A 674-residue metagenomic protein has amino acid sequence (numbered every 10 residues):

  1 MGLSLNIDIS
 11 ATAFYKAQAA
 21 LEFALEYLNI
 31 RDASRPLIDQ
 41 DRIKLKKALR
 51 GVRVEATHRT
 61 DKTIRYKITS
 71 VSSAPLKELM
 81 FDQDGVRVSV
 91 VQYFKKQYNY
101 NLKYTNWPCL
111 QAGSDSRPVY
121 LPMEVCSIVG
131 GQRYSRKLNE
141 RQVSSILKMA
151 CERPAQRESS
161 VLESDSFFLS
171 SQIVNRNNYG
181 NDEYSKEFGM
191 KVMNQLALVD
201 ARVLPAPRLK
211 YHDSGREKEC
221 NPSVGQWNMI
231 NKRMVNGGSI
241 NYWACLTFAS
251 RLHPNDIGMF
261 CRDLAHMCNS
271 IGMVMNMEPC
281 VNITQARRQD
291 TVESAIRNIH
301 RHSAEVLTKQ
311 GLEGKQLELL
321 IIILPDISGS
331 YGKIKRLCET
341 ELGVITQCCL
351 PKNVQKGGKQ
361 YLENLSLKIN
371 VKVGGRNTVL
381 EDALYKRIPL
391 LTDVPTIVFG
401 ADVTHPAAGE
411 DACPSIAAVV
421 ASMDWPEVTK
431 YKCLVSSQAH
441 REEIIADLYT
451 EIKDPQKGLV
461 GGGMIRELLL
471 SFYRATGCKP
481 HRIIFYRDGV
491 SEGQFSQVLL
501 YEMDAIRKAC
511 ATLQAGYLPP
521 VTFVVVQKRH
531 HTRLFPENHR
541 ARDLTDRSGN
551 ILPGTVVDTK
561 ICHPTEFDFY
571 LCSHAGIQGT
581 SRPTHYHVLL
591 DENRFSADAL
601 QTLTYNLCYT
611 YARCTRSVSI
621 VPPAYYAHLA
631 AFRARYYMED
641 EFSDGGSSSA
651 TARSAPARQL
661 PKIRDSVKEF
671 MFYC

Functional and structural regions predicted by a protein language model:
M1-C674: Long, low-complexity, intrinsically disordered terminal regions
